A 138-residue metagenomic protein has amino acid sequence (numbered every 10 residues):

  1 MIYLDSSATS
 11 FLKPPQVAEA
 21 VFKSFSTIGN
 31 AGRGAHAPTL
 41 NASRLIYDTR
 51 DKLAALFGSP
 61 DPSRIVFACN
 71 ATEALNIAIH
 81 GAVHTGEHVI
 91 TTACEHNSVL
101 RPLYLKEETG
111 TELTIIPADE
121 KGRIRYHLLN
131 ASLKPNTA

Functional and structural regions predicted by a protein language model:
M1-A138: Pyridoxal 5′-phosphate
